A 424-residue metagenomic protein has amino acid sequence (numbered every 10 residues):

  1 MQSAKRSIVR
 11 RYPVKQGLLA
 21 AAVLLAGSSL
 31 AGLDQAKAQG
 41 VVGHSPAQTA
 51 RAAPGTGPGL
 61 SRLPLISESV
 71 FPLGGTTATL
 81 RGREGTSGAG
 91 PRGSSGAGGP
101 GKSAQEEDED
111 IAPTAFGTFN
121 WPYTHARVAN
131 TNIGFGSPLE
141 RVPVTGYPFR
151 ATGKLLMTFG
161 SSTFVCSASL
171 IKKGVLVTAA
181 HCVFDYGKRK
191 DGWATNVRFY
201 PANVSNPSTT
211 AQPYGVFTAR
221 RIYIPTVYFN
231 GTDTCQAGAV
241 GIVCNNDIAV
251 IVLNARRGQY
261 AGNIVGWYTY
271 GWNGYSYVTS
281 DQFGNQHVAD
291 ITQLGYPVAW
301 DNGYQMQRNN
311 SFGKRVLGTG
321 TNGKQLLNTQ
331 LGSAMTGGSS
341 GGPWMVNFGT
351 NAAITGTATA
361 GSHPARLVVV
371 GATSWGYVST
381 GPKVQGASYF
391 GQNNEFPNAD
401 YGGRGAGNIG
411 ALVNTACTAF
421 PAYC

Functional and structural regions predicted by a protein language model:
Q2-D34: Gram-negative bacterial Sec-dependent N-terminal signal peptides
L33-L170, A411-C424: Protease-domain processing segments flanking chymotrypsin-fold serine proteases, especially trypsin-like
A129-R150, L156-V165, I171, G192-G262: Conserved catalytic-core segment of clan PA serine endopeptidases
L155, A168, G174, T178 (+6 more regions): Terminal peptide-recognition signature
C182-F184, N203-P207, A255-G258, P297-A299 (+2 more regions): Acidic glycine-/aspartate-rich tracts in secreted/extracellular proteins
C244-G332: Chymotrypsin/trypsin-fold serine protease catalytic domain
S333-A372: Catalytic nucleophile loop of clan PA
R366, V370, Y377-C424: C-terminal cap/linker of serine protease catalytic domains
